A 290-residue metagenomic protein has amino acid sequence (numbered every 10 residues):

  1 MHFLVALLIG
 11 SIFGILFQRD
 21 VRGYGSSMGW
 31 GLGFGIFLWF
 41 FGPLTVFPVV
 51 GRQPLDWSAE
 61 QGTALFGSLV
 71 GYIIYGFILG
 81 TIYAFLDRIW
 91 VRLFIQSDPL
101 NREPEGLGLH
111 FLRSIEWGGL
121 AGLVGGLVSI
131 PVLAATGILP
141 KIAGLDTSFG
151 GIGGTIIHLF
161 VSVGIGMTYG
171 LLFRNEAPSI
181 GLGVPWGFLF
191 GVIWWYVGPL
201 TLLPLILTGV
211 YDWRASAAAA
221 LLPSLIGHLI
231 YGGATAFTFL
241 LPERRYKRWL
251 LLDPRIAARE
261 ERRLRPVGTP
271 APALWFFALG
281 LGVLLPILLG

Functional and structural regions predicted by a protein language model:
M1-G290: Juxtamembrane/disordered regions of integral membrane proteins
